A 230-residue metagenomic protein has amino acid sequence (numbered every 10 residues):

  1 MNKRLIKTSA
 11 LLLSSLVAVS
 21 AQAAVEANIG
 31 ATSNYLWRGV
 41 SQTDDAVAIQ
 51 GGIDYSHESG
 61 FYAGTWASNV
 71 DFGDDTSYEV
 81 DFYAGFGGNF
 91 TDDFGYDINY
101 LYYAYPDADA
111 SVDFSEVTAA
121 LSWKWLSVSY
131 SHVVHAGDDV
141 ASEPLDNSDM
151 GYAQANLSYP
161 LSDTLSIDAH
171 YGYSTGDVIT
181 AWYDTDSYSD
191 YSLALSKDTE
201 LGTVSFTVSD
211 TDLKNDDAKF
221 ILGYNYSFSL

Functional and structural regions predicted by a protein language model:
N2-S9, S14, V19-L230: Outer-membrane beta-barrel proteins
